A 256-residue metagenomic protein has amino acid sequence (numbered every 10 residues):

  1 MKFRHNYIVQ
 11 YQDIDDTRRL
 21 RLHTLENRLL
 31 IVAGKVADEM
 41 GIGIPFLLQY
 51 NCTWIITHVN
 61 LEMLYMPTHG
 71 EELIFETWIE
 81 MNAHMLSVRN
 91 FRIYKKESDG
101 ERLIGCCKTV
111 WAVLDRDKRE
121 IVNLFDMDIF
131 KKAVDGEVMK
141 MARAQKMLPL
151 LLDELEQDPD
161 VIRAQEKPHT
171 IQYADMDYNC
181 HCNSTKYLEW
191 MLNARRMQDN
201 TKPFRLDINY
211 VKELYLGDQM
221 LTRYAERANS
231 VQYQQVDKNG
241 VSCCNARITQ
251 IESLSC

Functional and structural regions predicted by a protein language model:
M1-I56, C106, A112-K202: Hot-dog-fold acyl-thioester-processing enzymes
F3-R4, N60-M63, P67-I74, W78-D153 (+3 more regions): HotDog/MaoC-like acyl-thioester-processing domains
R205: Phosphate-/nucleic-acid-contacting segments
